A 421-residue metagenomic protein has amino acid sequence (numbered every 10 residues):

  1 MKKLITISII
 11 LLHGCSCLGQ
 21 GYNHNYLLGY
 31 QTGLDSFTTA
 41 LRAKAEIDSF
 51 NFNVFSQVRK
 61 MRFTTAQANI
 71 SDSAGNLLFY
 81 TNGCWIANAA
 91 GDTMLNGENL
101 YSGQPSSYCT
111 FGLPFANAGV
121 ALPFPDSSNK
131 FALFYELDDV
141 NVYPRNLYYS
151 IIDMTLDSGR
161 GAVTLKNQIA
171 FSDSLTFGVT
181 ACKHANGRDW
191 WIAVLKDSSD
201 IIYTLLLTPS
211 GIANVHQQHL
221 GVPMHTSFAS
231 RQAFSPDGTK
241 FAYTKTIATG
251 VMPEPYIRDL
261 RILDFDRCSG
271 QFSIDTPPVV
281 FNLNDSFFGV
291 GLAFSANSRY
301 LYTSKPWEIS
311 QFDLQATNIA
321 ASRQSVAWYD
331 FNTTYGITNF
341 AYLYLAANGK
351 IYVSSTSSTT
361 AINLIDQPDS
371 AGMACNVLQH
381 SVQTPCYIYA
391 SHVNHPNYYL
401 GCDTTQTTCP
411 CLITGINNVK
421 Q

Functional and structural regions predicted by a protein language model:
L4-H13: Sec-dependent N-terminal signal peptides
C15-G19: Sec/Tat signal peptide C-region and signal peptidase I cleavage site
Q20-I416: Beta-propeller fold recognition
N418-Q421: Glycine-centered coil/turn sites that cap beta-strands in beta-rich domains
